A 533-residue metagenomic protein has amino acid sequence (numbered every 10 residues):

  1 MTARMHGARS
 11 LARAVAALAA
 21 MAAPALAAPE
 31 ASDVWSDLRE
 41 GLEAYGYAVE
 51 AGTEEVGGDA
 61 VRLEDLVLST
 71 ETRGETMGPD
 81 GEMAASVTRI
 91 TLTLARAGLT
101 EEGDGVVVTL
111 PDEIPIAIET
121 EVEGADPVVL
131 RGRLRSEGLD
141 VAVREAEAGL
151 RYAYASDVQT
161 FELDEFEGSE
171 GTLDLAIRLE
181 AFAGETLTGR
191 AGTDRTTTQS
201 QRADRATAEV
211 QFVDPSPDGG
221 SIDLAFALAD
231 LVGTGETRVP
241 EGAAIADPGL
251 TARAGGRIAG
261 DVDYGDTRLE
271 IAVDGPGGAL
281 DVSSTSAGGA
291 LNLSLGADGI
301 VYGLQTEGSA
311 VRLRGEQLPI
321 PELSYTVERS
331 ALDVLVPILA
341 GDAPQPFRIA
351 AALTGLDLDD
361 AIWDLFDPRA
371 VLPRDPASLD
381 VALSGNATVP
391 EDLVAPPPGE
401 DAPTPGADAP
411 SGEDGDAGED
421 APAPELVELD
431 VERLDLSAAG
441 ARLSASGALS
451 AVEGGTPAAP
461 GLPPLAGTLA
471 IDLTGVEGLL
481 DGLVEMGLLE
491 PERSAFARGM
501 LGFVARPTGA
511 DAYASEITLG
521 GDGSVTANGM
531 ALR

Functional and structural regions predicted by a protein language model:
T2-A27: Gram-negative bacterial Sec-dependent N-terminal signal peptides
A28-R533: Glycine-rich, small/hydroxylated-residue low-complexity segments
